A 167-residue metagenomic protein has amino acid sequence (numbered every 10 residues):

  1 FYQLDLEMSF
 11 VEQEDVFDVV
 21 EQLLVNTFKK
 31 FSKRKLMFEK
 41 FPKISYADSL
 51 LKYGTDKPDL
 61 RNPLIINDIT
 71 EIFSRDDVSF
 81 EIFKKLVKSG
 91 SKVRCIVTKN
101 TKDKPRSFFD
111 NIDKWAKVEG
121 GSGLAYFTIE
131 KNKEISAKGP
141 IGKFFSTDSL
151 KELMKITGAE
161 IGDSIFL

Functional and structural regions predicted by a protein language model:
F1-L167: Class II aminoacyl-tRNA synthetase catalytic cores and aaRS-like
